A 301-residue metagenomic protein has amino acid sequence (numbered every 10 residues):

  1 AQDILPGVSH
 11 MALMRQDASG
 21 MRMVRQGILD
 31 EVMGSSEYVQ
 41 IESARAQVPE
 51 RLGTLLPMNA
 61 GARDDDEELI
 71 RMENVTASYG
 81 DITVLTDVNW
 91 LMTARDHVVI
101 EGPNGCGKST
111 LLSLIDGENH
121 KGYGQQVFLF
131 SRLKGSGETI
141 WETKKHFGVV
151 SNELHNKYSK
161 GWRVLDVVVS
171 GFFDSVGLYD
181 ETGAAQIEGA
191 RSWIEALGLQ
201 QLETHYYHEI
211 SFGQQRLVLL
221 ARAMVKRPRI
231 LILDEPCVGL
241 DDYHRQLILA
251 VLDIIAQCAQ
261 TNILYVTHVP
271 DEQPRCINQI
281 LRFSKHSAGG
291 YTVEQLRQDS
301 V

Functional and structural regions predicted by a protein language model:
Q16-L52, R275, F283-V301: Conserved beta-strand-loop-alpha-helix hinge in the C-terminal portion of ABC ATPase nucleotide-binding domains
E101-P103: The feature captures the beta-strand-to-loop junction immediately N-terminal to the Walker
D116-G117: Helix-to-loop junction immediately C-terminal to a conserved catalytic motif
Q126-E142: ABC ATPase NBD Q-loop/coupling interface
S151-I210: ABC-family P-loop ATPase nucleotide-binding domains
L220: Hydrophobic anchor residue at the start of the ABC signature
L231-E235: Catalytic Walker B motif of ABC-type/P-loop ATPase nucleotide-binding domains
